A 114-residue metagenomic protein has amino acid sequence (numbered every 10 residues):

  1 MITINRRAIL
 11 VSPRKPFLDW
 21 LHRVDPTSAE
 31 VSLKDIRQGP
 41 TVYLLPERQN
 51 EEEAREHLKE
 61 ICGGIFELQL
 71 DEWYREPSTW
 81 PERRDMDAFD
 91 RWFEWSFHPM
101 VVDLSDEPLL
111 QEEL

Functional and structural regions predicted by a protein language model:
M1-R48: Extended, charge-biased low-complexity segments that typically form long amphipathic alpha-helices/coiled-coils
P46-E113: Amphipathic protein-protein interaction modules
